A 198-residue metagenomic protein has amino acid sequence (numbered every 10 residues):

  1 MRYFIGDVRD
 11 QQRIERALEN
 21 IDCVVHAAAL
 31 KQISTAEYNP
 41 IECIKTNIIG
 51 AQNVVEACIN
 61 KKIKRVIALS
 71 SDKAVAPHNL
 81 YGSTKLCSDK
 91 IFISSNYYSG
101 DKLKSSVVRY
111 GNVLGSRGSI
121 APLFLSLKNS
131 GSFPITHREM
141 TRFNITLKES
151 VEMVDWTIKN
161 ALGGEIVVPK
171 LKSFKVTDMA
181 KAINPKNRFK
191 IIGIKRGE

Functional and structural regions predicted by a protein language model:
R2-C23: Conserved Rossmann-fold cofactor-binding substructure of NAD(P)-dependent oxidoreductases
Y3, C43, V66, S105-V108: Hydrophobic/aromatic anchor residues within beta-strands of the central parallel beta-sheet of Rossmann-like
F4-I5, K45, H137, I191: Conserved residues in the N-terminal Rossmann fold of short-chain dehydrogenase/reductase
R9, A74, V113-G115: Conserved sequence/active-site signature of Rossmann-fold short-chain dehydrogenase/reductase
H26, L30-L86, K90: Conserved Rossmann-fold NAD(P)-dependent oxidoreductase catalytic core, especially the SDR/UDP-sugar
L80-Y81, L86-A161, K172-K186: NAD(P)-dependent short-chain dehydrogenase/reductase
N187-E198: Terminal hydrophobic/aromatic helix or amphipathic segment near a protein terminus
